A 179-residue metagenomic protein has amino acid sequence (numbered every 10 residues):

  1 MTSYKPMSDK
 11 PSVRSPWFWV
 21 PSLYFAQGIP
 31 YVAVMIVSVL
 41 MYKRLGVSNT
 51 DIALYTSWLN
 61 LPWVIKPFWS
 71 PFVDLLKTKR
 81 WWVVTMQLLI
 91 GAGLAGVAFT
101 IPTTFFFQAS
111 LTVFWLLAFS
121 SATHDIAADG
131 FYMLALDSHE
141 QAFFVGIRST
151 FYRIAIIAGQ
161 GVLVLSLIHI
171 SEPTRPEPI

Functional and structural regions predicted by a protein language model:
K10-W63: Helix-loop boundary and gating motifs at the non-cytosolic
I65-T78: Helix-to-loop junctions at the C-terminal end of transmembrane segments in multipass secondary transporters
L75-Q87: Cytoplasmic membrane-interface "Motif A"-like loop-to-helix N-cap segments of 12-TM Major Facilitator Superfamily
L88-F105: C-terminal ends and interior cores of transmembrane alpha-helices in multi-pass membrane transporters/permeases
F106-H124: Hydrophobic core of transmembrane alpha-helices in multi-pass small-molecule transporters, especially MFS/SLC-type
T123-L136: Intracellular juxtamembrane helix-capping segments at the cytosolic ends of symmetry-related transmembrane helices
V145-G161: Glycine-rich segments within core transmembrane alpha-helices of 12-TM secondary carriers
I168-I179: Single conserved hydrophobic/aromatic residue that forms the stacking wall/gate of nucleotide- or nucleobase-binding
